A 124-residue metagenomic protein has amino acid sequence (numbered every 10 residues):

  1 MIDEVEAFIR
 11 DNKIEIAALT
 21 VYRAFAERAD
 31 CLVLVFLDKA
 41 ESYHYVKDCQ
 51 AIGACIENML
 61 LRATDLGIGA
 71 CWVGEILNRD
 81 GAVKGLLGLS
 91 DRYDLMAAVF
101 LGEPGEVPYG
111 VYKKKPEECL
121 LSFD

Functional and structural regions predicted by a protein language model:
M1-I52: Glycine/small-residue-rich phosphate/adenosyl-binding loop
D3, L61, A97-F100: Generic alpha-helical structural context detector
A17-L19, G81-K84, E106-P108: A short, acidic/glycine-rich surface segment
T20, N78, A82, K115-E118 (+1 more regions): Residue-level signal for pocket-adjacent positions within structured domains
D30-L32, A70, D94-M96: Structural motif
V33, K39-L86: Small-aliphatic-rich amphipathic alpha-helix that forms the alpha element of a beta-alpha
K84-M96: Short, electropositive alpha-helical surface patch
M96-D124: C-terminal helix-cap and adjacent tail motif
